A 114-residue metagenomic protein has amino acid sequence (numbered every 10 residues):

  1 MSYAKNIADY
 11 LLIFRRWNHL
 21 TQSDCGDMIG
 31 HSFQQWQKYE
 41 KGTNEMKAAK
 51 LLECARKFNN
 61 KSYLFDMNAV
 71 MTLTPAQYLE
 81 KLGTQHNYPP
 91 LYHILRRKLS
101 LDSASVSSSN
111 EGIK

Functional and structural regions predicted by a protein language model:
M1-I7: A detector for short, charged/polar N-terminal pre-domain segments
K5, R15-W17, E45: Short amphipathic helical patch at the helix-1/turn junction of helix-turn-helix
D9-M28, E53: Short basic helix-loop element that most often maps to the first helix and adjoining turn of HTH DNA-binding modules
I29-M46, M67-V70: Recognition helix of helix-turn-helix/homeodomain-like DNA-binding domains that insert into the DNA major groove
K47-M67: DNA major-groove recognition helix of helix-turn-helix/homeodomain DNA-binding modules
D66-S105: Short, charged recognition helix plus adjacent turn of helix-turn-helix-like nucleic-acid-binding domains
S109-K114: Eukaryotic N-terminal intrinsically disordered, low-complexity segments enriched in Ser/Pro and acidic residues
